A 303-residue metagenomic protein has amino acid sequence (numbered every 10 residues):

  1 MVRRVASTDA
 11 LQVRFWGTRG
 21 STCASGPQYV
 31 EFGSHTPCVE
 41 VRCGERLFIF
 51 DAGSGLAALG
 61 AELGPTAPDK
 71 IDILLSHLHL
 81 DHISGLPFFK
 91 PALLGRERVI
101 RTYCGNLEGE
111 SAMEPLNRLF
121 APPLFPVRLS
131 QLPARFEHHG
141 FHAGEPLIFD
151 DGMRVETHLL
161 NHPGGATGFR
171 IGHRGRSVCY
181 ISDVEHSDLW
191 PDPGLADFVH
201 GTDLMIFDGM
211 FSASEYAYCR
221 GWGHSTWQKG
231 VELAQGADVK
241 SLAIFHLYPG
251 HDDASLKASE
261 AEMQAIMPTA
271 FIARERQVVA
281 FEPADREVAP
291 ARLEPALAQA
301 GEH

Functional and structural regions predicted by a protein language model:
M1-C179, W190, L195, D253-Q299: Binuclear metal-dependent hydrolase catalytic cores
F50, S76, I181-S182, F207-G209 (+1 more regions): Active-site flanking residues adjacent to catalytic metal/cofactor-binding acidic residues
S187-R276: Cap/insert and terminal regions of metallo-dependent hydrolase folds
E302-H303: ATP-dependent carboxylate-amine ligase
